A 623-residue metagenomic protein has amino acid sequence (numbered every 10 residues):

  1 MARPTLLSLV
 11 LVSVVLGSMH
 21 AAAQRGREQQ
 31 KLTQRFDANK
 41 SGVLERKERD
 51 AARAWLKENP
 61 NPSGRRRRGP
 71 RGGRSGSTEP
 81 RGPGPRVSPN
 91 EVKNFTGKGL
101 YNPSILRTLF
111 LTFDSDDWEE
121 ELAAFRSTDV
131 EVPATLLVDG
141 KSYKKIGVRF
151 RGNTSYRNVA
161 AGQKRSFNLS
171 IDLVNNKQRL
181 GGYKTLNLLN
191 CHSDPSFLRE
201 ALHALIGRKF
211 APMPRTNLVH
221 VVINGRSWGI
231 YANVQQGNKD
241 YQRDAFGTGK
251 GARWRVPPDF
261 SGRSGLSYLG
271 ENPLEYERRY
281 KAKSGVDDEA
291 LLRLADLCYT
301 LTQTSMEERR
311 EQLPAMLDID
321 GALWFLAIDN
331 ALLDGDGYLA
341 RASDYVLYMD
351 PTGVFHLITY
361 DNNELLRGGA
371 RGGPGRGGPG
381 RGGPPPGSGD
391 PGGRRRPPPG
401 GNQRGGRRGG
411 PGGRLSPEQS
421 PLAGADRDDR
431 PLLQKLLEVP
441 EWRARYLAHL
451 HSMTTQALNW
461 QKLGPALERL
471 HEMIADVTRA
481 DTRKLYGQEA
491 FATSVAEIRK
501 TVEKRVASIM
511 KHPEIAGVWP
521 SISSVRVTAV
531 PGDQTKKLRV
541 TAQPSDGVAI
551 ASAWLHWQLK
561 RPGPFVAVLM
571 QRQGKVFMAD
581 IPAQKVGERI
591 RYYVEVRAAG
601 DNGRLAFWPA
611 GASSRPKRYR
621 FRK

Functional and structural regions predicted by a protein language model:
M1-S8: Bacterial N-terminal signal peptides that target proteins for export
S8-G17: Bacterial N-terminal signal peptides
S18-A23: Sec/Tat signal peptide C-region and signal peptidase I cleavage site
Q24-K31, K47, A54-E58, G64-K537 (+2 more regions): Phosphate/dinucleotide-binding and metal-coordinating scaffold of catalytic cores in nucleotide-dependent enzymes
Q34, R66-G73, A507-K623: Glycan-association/targeting regions that enable binding to alpha-glucans and other polysaccharides
F36-A38, V221, M349, R597: Hydrophobic alpha-helical segments, especially N-terminal targeting/anchoring helices
D37-S41, D336: Acidic carboxylate motifs that coordinate Ca2+ or other divalent cations, activating on Asp/Glu
V43-L44, R49: Cysteine-centered, disulfide-bonded loop motifs in secreted/extracellular proteins
